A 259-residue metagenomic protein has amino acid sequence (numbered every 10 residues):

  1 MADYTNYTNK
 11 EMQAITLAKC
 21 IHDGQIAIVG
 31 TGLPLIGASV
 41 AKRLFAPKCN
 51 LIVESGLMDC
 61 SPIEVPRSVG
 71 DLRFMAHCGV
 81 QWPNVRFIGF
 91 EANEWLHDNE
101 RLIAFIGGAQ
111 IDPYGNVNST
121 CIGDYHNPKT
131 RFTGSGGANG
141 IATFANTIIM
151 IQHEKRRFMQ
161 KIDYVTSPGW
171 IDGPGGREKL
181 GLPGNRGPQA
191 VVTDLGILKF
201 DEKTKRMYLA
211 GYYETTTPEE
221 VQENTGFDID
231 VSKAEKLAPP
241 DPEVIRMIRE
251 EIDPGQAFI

Functional and structural regions predicted by a protein language model:
M1-W82: N-terminal active-site beta-alpha-beta segment that forms phosphate/nucleotide-binding and substrate-recognition loops
A2, N9-E11, V65-E243: Conserved phosphate- and dinucleotide-binding cores of soluble alpha/beta proteins, encompassing both enzyme active
I21, Q25, A41-F45, C49 (+5 more regions): Structural signal for hydrophobic packing residues in well-ordered secondary-structure cores of soluble enzyme domains
S39, H97-R101, I252: Generic detector of contiguous secondary-structure segments
V40-L44, E64-V65, S119-T120, V244-R249: Short amphipathic alpha-helical patches
K48-L57, A76-H77, Y114, Y212 (+1 more regions): Short, Lys/Arg-enriched charge-dense amphipathic segments
A234-I259: Acidic/aromatic/glycine-rich contiguous surface patches that form carbohydrate-binding/processing clefts and analogous
